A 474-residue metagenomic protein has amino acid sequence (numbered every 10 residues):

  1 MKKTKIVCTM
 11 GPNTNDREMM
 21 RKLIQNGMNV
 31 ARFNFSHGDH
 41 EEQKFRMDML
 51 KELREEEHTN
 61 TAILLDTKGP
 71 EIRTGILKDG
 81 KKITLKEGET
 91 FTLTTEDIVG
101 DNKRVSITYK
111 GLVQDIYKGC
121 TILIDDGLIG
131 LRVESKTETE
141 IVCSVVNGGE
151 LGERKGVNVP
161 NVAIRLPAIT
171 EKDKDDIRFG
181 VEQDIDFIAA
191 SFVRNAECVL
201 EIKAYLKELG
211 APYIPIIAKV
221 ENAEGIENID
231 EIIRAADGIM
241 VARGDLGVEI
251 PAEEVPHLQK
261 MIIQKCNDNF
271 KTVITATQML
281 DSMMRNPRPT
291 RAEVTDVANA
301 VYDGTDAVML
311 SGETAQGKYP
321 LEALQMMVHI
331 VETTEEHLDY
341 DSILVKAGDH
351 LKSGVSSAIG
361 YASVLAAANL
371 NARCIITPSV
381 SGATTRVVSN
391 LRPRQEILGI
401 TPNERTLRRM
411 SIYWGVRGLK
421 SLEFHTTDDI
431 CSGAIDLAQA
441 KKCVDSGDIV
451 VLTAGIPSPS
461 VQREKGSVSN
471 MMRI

Functional and structural regions predicted by a protein language model:
M1-I474: Non-catalytic helical/linker scaffolds that mediate oligomerization, partner binding, and domain coupling around large
